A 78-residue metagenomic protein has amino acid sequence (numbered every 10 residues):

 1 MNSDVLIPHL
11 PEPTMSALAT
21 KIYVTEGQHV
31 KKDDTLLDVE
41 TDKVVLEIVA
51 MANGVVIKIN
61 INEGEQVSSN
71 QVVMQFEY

Functional and structural regions predicted by a protein language model:
M1-D38, E47, N53, I59: Acidic, low-complexity mobile loops and tails
K31-E47, S68-Y78: Short hydrophobic beta/alpha edge segments that flank linear recognition/processing sites
G54, I59-V73: PDZ-domain C-terminal substructure recognizer with occasional recognition of PDZ-binding tails
